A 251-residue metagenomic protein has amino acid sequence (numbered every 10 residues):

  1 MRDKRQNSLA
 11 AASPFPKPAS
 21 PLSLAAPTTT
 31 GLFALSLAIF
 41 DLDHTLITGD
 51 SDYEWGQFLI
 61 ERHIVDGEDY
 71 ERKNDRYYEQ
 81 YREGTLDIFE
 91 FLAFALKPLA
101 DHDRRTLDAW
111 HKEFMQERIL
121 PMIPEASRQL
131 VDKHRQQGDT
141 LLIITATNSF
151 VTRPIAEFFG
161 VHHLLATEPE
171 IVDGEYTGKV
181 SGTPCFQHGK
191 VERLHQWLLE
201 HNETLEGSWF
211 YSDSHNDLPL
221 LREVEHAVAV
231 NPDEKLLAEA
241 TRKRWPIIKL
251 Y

Functional and structural regions predicted by a protein language model:
R2-D3: Intrinsic disorder/low-complexity segments enriched in small, polar and charged residues
A10-A12, A19, A25-T30: Ala/Thr-enriched low-complexity intrinsically disordered regions
P16-A19, Y53-W55: Hydrophobic alpha-helical membrane context
L24, T29-L37, L42-E168, T177: Alpha-helical substrate-recognition element adjacent to the catalytic core
G31-L35, A109, Q116-Y251: C-terminal cap/substrate-recognition subdomain and adjoining C-terminal extension of metal-dependent phosphatase-like
